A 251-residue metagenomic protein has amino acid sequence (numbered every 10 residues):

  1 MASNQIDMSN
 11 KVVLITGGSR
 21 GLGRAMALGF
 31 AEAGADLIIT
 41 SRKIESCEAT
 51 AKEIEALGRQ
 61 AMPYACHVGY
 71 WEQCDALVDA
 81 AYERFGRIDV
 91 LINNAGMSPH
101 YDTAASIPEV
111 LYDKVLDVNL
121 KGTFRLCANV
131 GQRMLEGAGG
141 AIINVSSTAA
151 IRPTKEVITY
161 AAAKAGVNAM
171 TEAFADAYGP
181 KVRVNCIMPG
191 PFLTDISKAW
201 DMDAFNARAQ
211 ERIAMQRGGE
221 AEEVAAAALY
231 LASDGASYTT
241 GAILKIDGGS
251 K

Functional and structural regions predicted by a protein language model:
A2-Q5, S98-Y101, R152, A228-L229 (+1 more regions): Short C-terminal tail/terminal secondary-structure segment of NAD(P)H-dependent dehydrogenase/reductase domains
S19-G21: Conserved glycine-rich cofactor-binding loop
I44, A65-L77, E109, E222-E223: The beta1-alpha1 cofactor-binding region of Rossmann-like NAD(H)/NADP(H)-dependent oxidoreductases
D102-A104, P108-L116, S197, F205 (+1 more regions): Substrate-binding pocket helix/loop in short-chain dehydrogenase/reductase
C127, A163, T171: Active-site helix of classical SDR
Q132, A175-P180, S237: Alpha-helical segment proximal to the catalytic Tyr-Lys
S147: Residue(s) in the substrate-gating loop at a strand-loop-helix junction that position the organic substrate next
